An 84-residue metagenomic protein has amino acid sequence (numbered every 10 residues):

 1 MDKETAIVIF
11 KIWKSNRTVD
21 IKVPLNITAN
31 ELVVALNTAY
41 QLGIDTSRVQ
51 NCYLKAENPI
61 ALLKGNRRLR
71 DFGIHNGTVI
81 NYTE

Functional and structural regions predicted by a protein language model:
M1-I7, R67, N76: Charged, low-complexity intrinsically disordered regulatory segments in eukaryotic signaling
A6, R17-V19, Q50: Residue-level marker for the onset of beta-strands and adjacent loop->beta junctions in well-ordered domains
F10-K14, A56-N58: Short acidic, glycine-rich loop/turn motifs
W13-V34: Short, contiguous acidic and Ser/Thr-rich linear segments
I21-K22, D45, K64: Short histidine-centered beta-strand/loop micro-motifs that create catalytic or ligand/metal-coordination sites
T38-A61: Short loop-to-beta-strand transition segments
N58-N81: Eukaryotic mixed-charge, acidic/polar low-complexity intrinsically disordered regions
